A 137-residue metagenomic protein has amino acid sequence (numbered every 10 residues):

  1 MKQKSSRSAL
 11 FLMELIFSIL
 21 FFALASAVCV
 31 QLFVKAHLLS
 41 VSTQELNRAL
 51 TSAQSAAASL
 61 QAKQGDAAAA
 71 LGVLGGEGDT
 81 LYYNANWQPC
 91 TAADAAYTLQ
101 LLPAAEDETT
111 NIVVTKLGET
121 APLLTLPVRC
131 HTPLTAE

Functional and structural regions predicted by a protein language model:
M1-C29: N-terminal single-pass transmembrane signal-anchor helix
R7-L10, L20, V34-E137: Flexible, low-complexity segments enriched in proline/glycine/serine and punctuated by aromatic residues
